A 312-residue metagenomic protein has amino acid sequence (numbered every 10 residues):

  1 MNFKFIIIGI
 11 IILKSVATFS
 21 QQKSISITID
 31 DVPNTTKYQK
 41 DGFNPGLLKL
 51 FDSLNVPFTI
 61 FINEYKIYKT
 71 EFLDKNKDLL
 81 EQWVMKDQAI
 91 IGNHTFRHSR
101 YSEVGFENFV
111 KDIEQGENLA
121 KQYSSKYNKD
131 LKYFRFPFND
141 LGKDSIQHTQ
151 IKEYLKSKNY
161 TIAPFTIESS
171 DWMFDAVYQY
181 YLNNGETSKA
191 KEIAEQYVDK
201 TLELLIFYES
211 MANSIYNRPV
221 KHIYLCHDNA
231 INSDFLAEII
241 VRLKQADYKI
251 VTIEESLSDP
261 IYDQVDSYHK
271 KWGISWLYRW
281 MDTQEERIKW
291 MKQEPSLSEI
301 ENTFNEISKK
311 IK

Functional and structural regions predicted by a protein language model:
M1-S24: Bacterial Sec-dependent N-terminal signal peptides
Q21-F136, Y224-L225, R242, K249 (+1 more regions): Active-site beta->alpha N-cap acidic-glycine motif
D52, Y216-R218, A230-K312: C-terminal domain-boundary segment and adjacent tail
D74-N76, E107-F109, V177-Y181, Q264-K270: Short low-complexity, flexible loop/linker segments enriched in glycine and/or proline with clustered acidic
V84-N93, K121-S124, E186-I206, I274-Q293: Short, basic, helix/turn surface patches
D87-Q88, K156-T161: Glycine-enriched alpha-helix->loop->beta-strand junction motifs that scaffold or abut catalytic
S99-S125, D144-K158, T166-R218, N232-F235: Alpha-helical scaffold elements lining the catalytic groove of polysaccharide deacetylases
